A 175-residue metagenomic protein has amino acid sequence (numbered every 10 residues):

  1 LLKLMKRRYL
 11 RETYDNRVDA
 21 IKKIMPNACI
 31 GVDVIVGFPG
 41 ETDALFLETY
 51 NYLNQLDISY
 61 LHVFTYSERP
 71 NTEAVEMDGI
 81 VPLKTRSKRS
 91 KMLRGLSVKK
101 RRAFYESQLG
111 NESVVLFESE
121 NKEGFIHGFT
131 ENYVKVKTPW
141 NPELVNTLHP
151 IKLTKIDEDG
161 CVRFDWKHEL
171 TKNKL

Functional and structural regions predicted by a protein language model:
L1-Y60, Y66-T85: Conserved non-cysteine loop/helix-boundary elements of the Radical SAM core domain that shape
E76-L175: Terminal RNA-binding accessory module
